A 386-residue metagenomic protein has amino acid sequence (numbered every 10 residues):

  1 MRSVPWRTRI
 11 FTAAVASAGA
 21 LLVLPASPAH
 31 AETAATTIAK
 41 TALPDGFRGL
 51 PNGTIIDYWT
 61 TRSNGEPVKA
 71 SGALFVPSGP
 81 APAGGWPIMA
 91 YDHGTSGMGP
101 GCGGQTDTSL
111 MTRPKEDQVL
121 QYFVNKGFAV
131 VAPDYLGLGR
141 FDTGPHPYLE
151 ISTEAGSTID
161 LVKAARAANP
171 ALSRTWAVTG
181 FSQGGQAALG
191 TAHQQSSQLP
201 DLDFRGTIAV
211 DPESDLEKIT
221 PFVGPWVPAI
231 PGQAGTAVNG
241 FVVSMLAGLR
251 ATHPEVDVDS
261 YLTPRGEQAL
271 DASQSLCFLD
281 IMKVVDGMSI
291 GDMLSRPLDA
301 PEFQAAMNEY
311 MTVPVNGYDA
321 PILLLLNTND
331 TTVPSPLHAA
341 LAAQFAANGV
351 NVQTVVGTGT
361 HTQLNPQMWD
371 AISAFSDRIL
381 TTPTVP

Functional and structural regions predicted by a protein language model:
R2, R9-T12, P28-A81, A346: Catalytic-loop region of hydrolases
S63-S71, F75-G127: Short, surface-exposed "cap/lid" segments of acyl-processing enzymes
Y148-A168: Alpha/beta-hydrolase active-site loop
K163-G235: Primarily recognizes the serine-hydrolase "nucleophile elbow" in alpha/beta-hydrolase and SGNH/GDSL folds
T191, A320-I322, P334-Q344: Short alpha-helix in the alpha/beta-hydrolase fold that links the catalytic acid
V210-V315: Accessory cap/linker subdomain of secreted extracellular hydrolases
S295-A305, T332, A339-P386: C-terminal catalytic histidine-bearing segment of alpha/beta-hydrolase fold enzymes
Y318, L323-D330: Short beta-strand/loop motif that positions the catalytic acidic residue of the alpha/beta-hydrolase fold
